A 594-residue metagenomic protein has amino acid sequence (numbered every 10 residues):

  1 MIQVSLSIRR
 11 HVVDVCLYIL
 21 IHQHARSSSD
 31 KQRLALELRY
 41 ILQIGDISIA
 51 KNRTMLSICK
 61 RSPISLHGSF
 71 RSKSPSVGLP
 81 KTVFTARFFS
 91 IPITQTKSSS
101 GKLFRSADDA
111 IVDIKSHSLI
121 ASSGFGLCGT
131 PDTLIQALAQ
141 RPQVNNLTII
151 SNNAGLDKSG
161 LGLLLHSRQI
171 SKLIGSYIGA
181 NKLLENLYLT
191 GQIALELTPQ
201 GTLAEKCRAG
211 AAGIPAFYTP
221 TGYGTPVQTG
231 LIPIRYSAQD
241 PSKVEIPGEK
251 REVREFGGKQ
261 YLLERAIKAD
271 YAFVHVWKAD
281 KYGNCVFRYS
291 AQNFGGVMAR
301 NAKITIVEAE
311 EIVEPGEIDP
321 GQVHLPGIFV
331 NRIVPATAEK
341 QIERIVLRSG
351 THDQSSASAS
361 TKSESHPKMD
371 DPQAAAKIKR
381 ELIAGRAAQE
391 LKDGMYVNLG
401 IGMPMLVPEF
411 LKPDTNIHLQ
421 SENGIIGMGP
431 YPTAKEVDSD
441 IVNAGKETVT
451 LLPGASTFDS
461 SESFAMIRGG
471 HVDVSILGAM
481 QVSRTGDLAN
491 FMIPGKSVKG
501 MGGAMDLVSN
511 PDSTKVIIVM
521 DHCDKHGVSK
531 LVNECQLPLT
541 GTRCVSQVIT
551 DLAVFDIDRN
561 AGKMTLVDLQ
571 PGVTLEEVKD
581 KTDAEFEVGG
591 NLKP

Functional and structural regions predicted by a protein language model:
I2-V4, I8-V12, C16, I21 (+1 more regions): N-terminal mitochondrial targeting presequence
H24, Q32-R33, L38: Cationic, low-complexity basic patches in intrinsically disordered or flexible, solvent-exposed regions
S98-R105, I111, G126-Q140, K158-L165 (+3 more regions): Conserved phosphate- and dinucleotide-binding cores of soluble alpha/beta proteins, encompassing both enzyme active
S99-A121, K392-D393: Long, hydrophobic N-terminal alpha-helical segment
L103-A107, Q373-V397, K593: Cofactor-pocket helix-loop regions in the catalytic cores of large enzyme subunits
A110, H117-L119, S123-F125, A139-R141 (+2 more regions): Non-catalytic, beta-rich accessory domains that mediate macromolecular interactions or localization
I120-A121, L127-A137, N145, A384 (+2 more regions): N-terminal low-complexity or amphipathic/hydrophobic leaders
L147-I149, T305, V397, L419 (+1 more regions): Hydrophobic/aromatic residues located in beta-strands of well-ordered beta-sheets within soluble catalytic
